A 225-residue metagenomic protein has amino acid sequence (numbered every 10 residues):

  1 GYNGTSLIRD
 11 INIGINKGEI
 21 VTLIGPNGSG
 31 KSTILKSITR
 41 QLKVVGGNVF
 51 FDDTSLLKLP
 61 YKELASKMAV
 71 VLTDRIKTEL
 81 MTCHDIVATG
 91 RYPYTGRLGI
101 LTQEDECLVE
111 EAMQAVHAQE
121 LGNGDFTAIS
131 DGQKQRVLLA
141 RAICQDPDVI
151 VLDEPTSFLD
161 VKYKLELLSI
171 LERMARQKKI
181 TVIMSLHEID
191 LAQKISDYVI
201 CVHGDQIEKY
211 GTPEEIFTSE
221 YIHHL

Functional and structural regions predicted by a protein language model:
I24-P26: The feature captures the beta-strand-to-loop junction immediately N-terminal to the Walker
T39: Helix-to-loop junction immediately C-terminal to a conserved catalytic motif
G47-S55, L64: Conserved ABC transporter NBD signature motif
A88, Q103-L121, D146: Conserved ABC ATPase "signature" region
I100, D125-I129, Q133: Conserved ABC ATPase signature
I150-D153: Catalytic Walker B motif of ABC-type/P-loop ATPase nucleotide-binding domains
V199-T212: H-loop (His-switch) and adjacent beta-strand-loop-beta switch element of ABC-type ATPase nucleotide-binding domains
